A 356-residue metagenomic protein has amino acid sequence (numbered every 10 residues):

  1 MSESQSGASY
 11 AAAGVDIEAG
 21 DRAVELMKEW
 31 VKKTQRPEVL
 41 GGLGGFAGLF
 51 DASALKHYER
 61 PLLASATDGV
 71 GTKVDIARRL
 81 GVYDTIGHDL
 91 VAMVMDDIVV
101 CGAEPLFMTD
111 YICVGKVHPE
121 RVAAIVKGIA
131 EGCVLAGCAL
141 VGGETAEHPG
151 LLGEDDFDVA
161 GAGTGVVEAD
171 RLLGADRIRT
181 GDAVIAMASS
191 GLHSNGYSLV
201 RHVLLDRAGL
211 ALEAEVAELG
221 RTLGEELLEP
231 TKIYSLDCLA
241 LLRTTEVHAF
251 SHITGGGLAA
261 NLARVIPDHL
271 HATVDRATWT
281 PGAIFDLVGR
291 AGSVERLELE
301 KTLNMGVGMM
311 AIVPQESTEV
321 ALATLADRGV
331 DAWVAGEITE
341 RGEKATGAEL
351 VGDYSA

Functional and structural regions predicted by a protein language model:
S2-A12, R121-A139, L152-F157, A211 (+2 more regions): Glycine-/charge-enriched secondary-structure boundary and capping motifs
S2-E38: N-terminal amphipathic/basic leader segments beginning at the initiator methionine
D16, D68, G181, H252 (+1 more regions): Residue-level signature of catalytic and energy-coupling elements of molecular machines, predominantly ATP/GTP-dependent
V24, A123-V126, Y197: Hydrophobic face of alpha-helices
M27, L49-A52, V94-M95, V200-V203 (+4 more regions): Buried hydrophobic packing segments
E29-S190: Glycine-rich phosphate/pyrophosphate-binding loop regions near the starts of catalytic domains
Y58-E59, K73-V74, S194-G196, N261-L262 (+1 more regions): Short helix/loop capping segments that flank catalytic or ligand/cofactor-binding pockets
T67, D158, R171-L219, L223 (+1 more regions): Short, acidic (Asp/Glu-rich) active-site segment that either coordinates a divalent metal cofactor
